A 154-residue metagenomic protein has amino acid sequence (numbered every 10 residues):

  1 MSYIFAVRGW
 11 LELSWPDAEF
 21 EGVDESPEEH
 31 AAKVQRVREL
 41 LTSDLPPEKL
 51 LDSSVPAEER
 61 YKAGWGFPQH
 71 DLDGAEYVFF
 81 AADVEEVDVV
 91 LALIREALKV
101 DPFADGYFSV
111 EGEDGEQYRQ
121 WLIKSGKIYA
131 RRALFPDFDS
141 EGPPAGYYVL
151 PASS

Functional and structural regions predicted by a protein language model:
M1-T42, S153-S154: Short, extreme N-terminal segment that most often corresponds to the first beta-strand
L40-L41, L51-S154: Charged interaction segments
D44-P47: Surface patches in mature domains of proteins
